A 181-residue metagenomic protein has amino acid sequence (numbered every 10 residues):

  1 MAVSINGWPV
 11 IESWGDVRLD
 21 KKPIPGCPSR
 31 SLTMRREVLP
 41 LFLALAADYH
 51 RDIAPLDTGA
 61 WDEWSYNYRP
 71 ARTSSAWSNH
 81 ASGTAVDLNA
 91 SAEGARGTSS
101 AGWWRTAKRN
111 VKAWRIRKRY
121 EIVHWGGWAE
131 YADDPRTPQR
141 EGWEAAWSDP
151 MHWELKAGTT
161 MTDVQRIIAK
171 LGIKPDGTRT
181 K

Functional and structural regions predicted by a protein language model:
M1-P55: Active-site acidic/histidine clusters and adjacent loop/turn architecture that either coordinate catalytic ions
A2, R30-T33, S74-A76, E141-W143: Short, flexible coil/linker segments at or flanking structured domains
G7, S13-D16, P55, S65 (+4 more regions): Glycine-centered flexibility motif
P40-T84, A90-G94: Active-site-adjacent loop/helix surface patches within enzyme catalytic domains that shape the substrate-binding cleft
W77, S82-V86, A90-K181: Catalytic cores and adjacent binding grooves of peptidoglycan-active enzymes
